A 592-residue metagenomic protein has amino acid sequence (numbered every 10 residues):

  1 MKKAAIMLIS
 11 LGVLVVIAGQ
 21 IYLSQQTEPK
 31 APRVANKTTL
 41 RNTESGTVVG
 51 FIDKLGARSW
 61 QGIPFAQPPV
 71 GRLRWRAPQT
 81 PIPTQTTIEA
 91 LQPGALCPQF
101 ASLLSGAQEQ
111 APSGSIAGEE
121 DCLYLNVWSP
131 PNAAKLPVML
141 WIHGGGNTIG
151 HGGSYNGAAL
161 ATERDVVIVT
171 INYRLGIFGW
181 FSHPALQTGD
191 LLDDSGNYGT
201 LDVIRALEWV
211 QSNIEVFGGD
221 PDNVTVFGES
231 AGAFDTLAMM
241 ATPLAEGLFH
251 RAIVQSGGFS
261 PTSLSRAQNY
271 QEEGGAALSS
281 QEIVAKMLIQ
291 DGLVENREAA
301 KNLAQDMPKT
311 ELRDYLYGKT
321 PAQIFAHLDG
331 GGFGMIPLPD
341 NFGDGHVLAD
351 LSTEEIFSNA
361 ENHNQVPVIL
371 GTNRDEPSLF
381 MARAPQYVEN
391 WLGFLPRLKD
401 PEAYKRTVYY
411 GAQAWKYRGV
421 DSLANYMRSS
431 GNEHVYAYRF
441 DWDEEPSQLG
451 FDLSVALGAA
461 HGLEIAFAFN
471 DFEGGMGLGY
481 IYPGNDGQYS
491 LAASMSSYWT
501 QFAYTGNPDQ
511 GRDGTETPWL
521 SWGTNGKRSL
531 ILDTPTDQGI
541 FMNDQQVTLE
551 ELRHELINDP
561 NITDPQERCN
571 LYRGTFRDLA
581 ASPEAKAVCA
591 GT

Functional and structural regions predicted by a protein language model:
M1-V13: N-terminal Sec-pathway targeting helices
V15-Q20, F259-N269, A300, A304-Y489 (+2 more regions): Substrate-gating cap/lid region and adjacent catalytic-acid/histidine neighborhood within extracellular/lumenal
V16-N132, L316, A322, H327 (+2 more regions): Catalytic-loop region of hydrolases
I21-E28, R41, G62, S102-A304 (+6 more regions): Serine-hydrolase-like catalytic core of hydrolytic proteins
P98-A111, H183-L192, R397-K405, D471-P483: Short glycine/proline-rich turn/loop motifs
A101, N425, S429-T592: Mobile gating loops/cap/lid regions near enzyme active sites that modulate substrate access
D291-E295, G332-G345, D350-V368, D400-E402 (+4 more regions): C-terminal His-loop and adjacent cap/lid subdomain of alpha/beta-hydrolase
